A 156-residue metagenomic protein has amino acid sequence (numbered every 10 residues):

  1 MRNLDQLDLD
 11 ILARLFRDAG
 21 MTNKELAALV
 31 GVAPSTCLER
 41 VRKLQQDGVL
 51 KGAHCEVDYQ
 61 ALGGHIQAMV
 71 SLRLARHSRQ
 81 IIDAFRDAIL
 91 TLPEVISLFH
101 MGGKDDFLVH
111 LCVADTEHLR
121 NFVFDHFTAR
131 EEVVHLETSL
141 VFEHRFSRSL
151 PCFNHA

Functional and structural regions predicted by a protein language model:
M1-A156: A compositional/biophysical signature of low hydrophobicity enriched in polar/charged and small residues
